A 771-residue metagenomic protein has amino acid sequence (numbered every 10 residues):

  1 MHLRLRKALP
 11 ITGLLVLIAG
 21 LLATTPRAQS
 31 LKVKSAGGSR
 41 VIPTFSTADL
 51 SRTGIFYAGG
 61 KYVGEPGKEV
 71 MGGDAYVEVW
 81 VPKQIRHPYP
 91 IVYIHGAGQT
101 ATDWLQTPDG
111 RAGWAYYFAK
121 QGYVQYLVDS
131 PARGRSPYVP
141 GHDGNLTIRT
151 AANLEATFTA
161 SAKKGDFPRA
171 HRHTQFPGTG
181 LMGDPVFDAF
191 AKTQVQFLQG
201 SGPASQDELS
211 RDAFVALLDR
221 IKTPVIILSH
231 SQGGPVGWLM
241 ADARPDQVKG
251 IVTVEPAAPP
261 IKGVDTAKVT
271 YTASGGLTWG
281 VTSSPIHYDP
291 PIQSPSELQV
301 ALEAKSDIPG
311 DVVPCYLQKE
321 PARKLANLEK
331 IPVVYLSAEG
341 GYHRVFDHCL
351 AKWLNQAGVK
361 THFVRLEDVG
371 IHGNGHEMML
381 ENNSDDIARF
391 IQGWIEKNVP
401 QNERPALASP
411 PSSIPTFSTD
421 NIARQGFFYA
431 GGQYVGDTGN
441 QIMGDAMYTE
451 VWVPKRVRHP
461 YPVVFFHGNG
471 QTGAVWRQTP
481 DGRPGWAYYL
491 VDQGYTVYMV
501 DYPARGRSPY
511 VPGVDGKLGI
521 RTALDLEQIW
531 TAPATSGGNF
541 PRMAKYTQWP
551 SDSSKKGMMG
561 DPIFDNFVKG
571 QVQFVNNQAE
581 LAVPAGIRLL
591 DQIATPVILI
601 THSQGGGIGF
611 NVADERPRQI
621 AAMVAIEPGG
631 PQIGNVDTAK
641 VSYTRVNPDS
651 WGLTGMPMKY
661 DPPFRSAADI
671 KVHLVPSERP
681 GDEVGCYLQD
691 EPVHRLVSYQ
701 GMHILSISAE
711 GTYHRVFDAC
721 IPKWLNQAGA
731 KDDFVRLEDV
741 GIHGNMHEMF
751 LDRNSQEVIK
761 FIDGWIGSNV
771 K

Functional and structural regions predicted by a protein language model:
V33-R86, P410-R458: N-terminal cap/lid segment of alpha/beta-hydrolase-fold proteins
H87-G96, P460-G468: Short beta-strand element of the alpha/beta-hydrolase
R111-P137, R483-P509: Conserved alpha/beta-hydrolase
A189, S205-V225, M558, N566-K569 (+1 more regions): Conserved acidic catalytic loop of the alpha/beta-hydrolase fold
I227-G237, I600-G609: Gly/Ala-rich beta-loop-alpha elbow adjacent to hydrolase catalytic centers
V252-I261, V624-I633: Active-site nucleophile loop of the alpha/beta-hydrolase fold
E329, Y335-S337, S706-S708: Short beta-strand/loop motif that positions the catalytic acidic residue of the alpha/beta-hydrolase fold
G373, E377-R404, G744, E748-K771: Catalytic active-site module of serine/aspartate enzymes centered on a nucleophile-bearing elbow/loop
